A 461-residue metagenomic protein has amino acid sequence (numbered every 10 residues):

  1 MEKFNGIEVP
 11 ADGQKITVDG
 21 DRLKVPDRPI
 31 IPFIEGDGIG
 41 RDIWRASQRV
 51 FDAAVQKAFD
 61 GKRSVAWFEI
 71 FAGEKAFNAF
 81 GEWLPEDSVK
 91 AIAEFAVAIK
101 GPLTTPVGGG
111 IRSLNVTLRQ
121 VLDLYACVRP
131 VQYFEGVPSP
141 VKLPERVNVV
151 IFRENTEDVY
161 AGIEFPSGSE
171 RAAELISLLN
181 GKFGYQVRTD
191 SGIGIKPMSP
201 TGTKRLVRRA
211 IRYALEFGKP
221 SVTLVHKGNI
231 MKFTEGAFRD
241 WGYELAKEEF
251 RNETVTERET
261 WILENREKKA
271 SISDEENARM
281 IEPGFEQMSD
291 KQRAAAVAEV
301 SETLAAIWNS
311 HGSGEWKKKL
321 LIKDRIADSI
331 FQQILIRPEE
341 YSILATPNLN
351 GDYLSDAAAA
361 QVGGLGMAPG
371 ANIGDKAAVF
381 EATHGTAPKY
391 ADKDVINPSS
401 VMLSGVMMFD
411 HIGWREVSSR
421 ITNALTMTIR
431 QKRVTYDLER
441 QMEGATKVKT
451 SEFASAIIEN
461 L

Functional and structural regions predicted by a protein language model:
E2-A11, E74-F77, K317, Q332-R433: Glycine-rich phosphate/nucleotide-binding loop
G6-R63: N-terminal phosphate-binding or glycine-rich loops at protein starts, especially the Walker A/P-loop of NTPases
P26-D27, P32-Q48, N180-R325: Glycine-rich phosphate/diphosphate-binding loop of Rossmann-like nucleotide-binding domains
D37-G40, A96, F152, A210 (+4 more regions): Buried hydrophobic positions in well-ordered alpha/beta secondary-structure cores of metabolic enzymes
D60-L84: N-terminal beta-loop-helix "entrance" segment that forms/cooperates in small-molecule cofactor or anionic ligand
K75-L179, G192-I193, N348-Y353: N-terminal glycine-rich phosphate/adenylate-binding segment common to multiple enzyme folds
A91-T104, T254, K269-K376: Glycine-rich phosphate-binding loop
G162-I195, H311-E315, R433, D437-R440: Gly-rich Lys/Arg/Thr-decorated short loops/hinges at beta-loop-alpha junctions or inter-strand turns that position
